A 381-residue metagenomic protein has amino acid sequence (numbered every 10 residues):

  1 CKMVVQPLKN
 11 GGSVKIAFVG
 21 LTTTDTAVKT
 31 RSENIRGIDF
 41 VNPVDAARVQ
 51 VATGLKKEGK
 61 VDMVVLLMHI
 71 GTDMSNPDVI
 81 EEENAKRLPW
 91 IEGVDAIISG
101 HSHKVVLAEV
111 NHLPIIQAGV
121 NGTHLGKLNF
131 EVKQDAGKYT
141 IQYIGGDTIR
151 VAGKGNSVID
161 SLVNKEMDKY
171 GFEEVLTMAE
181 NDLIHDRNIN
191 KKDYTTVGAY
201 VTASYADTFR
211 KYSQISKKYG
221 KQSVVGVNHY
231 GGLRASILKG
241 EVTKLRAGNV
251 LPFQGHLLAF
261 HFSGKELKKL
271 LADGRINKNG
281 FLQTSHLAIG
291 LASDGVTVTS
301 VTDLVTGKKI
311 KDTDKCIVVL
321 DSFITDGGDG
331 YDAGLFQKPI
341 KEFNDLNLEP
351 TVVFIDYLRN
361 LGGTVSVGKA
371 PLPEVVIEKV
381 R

Functional and structural regions predicted by a protein language model:
C1-K9, V106-N111: Short acidic-hydrophobic surface loop/beta-edge motif
M3, P7-N10, T26-V44, V49-Q50 (+1 more regions): Catalytic centers of hydrolytic enzymes
G11-A17, K57-V64, E92-D95, L113 (+2 more regions): Loop/turn elements at helix/coil->beta-strand transitions in domains of secreted/extracellular proteins
G20, M63-L66, Y205: Divalent metal-dependent hydrolysis catalytic cores, especially in the metallo-beta-lactamase
T22-T24, H69-D73, I98-V105, G119-N121 (+1 more regions): Catalytic metal-binding/acid-base residues of hydrolase active sites
D25-I38, P43-V94, K192: Active-site-proximal segments of metal-dependent phosphoesterases and phosphodiesterases across multiple
V65-M68, A96-G100, Q117, V225-H229 (+1 more regions): General beta-strand structural signal in soluble alpha/beta enzymes
D78-Q134, K278: Conserved beta-sheet core of the metallophosphoesterase superfamily
